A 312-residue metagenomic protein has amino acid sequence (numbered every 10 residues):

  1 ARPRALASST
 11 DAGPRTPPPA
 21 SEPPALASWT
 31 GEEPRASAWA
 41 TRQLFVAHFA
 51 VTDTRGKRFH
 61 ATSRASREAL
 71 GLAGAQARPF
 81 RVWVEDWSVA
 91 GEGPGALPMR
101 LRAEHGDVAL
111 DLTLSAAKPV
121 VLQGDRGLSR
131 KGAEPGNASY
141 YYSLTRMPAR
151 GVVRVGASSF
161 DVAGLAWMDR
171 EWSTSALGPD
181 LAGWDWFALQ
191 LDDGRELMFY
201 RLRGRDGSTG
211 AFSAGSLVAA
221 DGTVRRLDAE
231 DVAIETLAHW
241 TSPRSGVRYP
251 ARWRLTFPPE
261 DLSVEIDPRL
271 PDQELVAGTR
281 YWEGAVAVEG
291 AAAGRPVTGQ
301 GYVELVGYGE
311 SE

Functional and structural regions predicted by a protein language model:
A1-E312: Structured soluble/peripheral alpha/beta segments that form catalytic or ligand/cofactor-binding pockets
